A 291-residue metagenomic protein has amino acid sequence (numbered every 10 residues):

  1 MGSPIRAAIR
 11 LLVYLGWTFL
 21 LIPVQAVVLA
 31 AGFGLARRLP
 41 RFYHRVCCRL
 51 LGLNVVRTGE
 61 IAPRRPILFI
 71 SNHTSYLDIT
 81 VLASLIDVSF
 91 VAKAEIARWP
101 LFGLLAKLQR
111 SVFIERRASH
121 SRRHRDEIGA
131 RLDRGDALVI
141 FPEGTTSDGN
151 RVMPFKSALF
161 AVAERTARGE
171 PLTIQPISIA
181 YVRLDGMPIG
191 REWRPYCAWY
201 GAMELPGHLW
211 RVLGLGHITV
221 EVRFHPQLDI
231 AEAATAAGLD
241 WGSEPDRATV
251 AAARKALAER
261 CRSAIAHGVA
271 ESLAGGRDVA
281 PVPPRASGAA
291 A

Functional and structural regions predicted by a protein language model:
M1-V56, P284-A291: N-terminal membrane-anchoring alpha-helices
T18-A26, A30-G34, R49-L50, R65-S119 (+1 more regions): Catalytic core of membrane glycerolipid acyltransferases/transacylases, capturing the structured, soluble-facing
G59-A62, E127-D133: Short amphipathic alpha-helix with an adjacent loop that forms part of the alpha/beta core around
P66-L68, A137-F141, T173: Residue-level preference for the first positions of well-ordered beta-strands
F102-G103, R117, G149-E244: A cross-family acyltransferase "interaction/gating" segment
I128-G129, D136-L138, P142-F155: Soluble extracytoplasmic domains of inner/organellar membrane proteins
A236-R247, K255, R260, A266-A291: Cytosolic-facing loops and C-terminal tails of multi-pass membrane proteins
